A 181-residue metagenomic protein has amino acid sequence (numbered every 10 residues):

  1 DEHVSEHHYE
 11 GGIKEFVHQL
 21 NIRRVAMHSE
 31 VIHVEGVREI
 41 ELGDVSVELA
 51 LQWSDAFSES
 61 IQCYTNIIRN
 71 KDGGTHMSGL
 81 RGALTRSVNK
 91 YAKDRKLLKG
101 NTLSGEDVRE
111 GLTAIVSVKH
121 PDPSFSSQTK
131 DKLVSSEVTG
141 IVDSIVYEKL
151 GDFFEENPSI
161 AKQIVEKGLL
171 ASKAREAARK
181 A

Functional and structural regions predicted by a protein language model:
D1-A181: GHKL-family ATPase ATP-binding module
